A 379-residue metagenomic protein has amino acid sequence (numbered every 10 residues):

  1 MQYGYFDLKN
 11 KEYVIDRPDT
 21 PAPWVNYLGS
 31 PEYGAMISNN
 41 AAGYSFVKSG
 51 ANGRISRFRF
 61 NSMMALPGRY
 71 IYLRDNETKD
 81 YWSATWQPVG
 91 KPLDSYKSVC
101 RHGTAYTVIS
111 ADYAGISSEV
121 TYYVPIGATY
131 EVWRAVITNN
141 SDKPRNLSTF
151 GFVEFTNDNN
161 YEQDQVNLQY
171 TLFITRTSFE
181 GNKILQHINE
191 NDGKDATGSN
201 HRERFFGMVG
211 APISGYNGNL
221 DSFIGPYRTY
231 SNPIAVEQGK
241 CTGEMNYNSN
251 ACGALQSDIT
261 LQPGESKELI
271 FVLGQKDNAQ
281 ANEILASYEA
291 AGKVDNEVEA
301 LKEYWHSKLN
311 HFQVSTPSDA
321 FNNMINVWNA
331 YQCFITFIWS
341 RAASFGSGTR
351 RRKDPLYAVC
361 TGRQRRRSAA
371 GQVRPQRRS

Functional and structural regions predicted by a protein language model:
M1-Q364, V373-S379: Anionic coordination/interaction segments
